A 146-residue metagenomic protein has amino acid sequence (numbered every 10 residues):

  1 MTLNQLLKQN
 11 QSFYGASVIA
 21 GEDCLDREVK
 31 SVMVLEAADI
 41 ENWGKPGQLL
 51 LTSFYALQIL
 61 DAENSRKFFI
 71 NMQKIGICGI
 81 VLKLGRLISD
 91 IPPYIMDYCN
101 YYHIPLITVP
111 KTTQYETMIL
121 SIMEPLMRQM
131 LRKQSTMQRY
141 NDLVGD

Functional and structural regions predicted by a protein language model:
M1-D146: Alpha-helical/coil-rich non-catalytic "connector" segments in signaling and regulatory proteins
